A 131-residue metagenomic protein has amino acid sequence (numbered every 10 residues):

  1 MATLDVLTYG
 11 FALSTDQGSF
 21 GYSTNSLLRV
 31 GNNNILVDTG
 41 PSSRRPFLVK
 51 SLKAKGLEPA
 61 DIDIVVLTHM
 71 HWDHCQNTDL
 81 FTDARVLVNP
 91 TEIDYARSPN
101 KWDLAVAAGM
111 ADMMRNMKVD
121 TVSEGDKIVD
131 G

Functional and structural regions predicted by a protein language model:
M1-N32: Zn-dependent metallo-beta-lactamase
D5-L7, V66, L87, D120: Hydrophobic/aromatic beta-strand patches that form the interior of the parallel beta-sheet core in alpha/beta enzyme
F20-Y22, W72, V122, I128: Residues that act as N-cap/strand-start positions at coil-to-secondary-structure junctions
N33-I35, I64: Structural motif
G40-S42, H71, E92: Catalytic metal-binding/acid-base residues of hydrolase active sites
R45-V88: Active-site metal-binding motif and surrounding structural segment of the metallo-beta-lactamase
P90-G131: Metallo-beta-lactamase
